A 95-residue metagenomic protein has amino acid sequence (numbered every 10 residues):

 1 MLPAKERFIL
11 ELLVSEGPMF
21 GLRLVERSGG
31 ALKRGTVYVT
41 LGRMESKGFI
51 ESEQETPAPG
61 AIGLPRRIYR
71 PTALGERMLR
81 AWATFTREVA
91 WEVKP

Functional and structural regions predicted by a protein language model:
M1-L12, S46: Short alpha-helical segments that sit at the start of domains
S15-E16: Short helix-capping/turn signature of helix-turn-helix
M19-S28: Short acidic, hydrophobic short linear motifs in intrinsically disordered regions
V37-K47: Basic amphipathic alpha-helical segments that dock to polyanions
K47-G63: Beta-hairpin "wing" of winged helix-turn-helix
P65-R67: Short beta-strand micro-motifs in enzyme catalytic cores
L74-P95: Amphipathic alpha-helical dimerization/coiled-coil segments that flank or bridge DNA-binding/regulatory modules
